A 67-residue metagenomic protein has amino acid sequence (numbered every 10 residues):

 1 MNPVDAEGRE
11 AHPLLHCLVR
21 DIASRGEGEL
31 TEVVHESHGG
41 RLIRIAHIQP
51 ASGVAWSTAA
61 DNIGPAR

Functional and structural regions predicted by a protein language model:
N2-R9, L14-A66: Basic/aromatic-rich interaction segments and small domains that mediate binding to polyanionic partners
